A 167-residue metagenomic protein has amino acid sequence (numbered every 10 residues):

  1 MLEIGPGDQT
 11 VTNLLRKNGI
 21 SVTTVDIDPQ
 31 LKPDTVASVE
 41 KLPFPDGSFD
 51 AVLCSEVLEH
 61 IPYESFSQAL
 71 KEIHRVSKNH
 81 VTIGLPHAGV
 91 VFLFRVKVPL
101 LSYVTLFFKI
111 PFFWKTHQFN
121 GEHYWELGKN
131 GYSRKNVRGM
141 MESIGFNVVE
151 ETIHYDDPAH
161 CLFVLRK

Functional and structural regions predicted by a protein language model:
M1-V91, F163-R166: Conserved SAM-binding loop
T10, Y63-K167: S-adenosyl-L-methionine-dependent methyltransferase catalytic module, highlighting the catalytic core
